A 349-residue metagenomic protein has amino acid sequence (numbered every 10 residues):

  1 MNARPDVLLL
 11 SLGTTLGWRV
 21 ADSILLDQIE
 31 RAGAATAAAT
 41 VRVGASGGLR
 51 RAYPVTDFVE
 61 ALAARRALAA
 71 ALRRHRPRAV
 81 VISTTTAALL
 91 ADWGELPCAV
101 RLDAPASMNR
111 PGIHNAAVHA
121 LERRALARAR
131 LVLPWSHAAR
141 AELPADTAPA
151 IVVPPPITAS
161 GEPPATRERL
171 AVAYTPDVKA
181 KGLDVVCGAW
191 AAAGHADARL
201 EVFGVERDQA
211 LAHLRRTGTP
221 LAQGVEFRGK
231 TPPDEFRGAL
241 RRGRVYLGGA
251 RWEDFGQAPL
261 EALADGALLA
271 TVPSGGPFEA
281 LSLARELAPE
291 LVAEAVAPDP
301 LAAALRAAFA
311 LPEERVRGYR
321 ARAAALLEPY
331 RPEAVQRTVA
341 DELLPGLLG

Functional and structural regions predicted by a protein language model:
I113-P134: Membrane-proximal helix-turn-helix segments that form the acceptor-binding/catalytic region of lipid-linked
A138, P156: Carbohydrate-associated surface elements
E162-A192, E201-F203: Conserved donor-binding/catalytic core segment of Leloir-type glycosyltransferases
R199-L214, G229: Glycosyltransferase donor-sugar binding loop
A212-R237: Nucleotide-activated donor-binding/catalytic signature segment of Leloir-type glycosyltransferases, i.e., the conserved
R251: Aromatic "clamp/platform" in nucleotide-sugar-dependent glycosyltransferases that forms part of the donor/acceptor
P273, F278-A307: Change "using UDP/GDP/dTDP sugars" to "using nucleotide sugars
V292-V296, P300, A310-L344: A charged, aromatic-enriched C-terminal amphipathic alpha-helix characteristic of glycosyltransferases across folds
